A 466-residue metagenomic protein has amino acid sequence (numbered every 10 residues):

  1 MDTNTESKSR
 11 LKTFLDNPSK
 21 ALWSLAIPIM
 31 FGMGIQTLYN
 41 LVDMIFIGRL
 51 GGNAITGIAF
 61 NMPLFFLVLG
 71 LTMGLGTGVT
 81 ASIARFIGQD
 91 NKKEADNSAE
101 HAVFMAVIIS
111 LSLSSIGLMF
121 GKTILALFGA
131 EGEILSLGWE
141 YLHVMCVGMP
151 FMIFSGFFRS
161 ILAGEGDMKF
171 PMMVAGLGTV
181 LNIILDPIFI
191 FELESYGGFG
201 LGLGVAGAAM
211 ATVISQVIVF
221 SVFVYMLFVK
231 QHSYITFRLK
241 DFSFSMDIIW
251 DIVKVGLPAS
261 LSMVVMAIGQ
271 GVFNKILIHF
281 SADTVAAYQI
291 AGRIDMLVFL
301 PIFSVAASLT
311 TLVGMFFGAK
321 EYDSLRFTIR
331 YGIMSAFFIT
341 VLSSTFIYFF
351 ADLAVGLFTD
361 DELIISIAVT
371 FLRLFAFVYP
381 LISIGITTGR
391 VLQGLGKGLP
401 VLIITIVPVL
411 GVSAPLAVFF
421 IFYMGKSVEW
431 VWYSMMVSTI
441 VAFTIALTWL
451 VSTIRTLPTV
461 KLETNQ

Functional and structural regions predicted by a protein language model:
M1-A26, I83-P150, G198-L257, V313-V378 (+1 more regions): Short alpha-helical transmembrane segments in multi-pass integral membrane proteins
K20-T80, A84, L257-L277: Signature of the first transmembrane helix
S24-N40, V144, S155, G178 (+4 more regions): Transmembrane helical elements of multi-pass membrane transporters/channels
G34, L38-T56, L125-G132, I188-L203 (+5 more regions): Helix-terminus/linker motif at the lipid-water interface of multi-pass membrane proteins
G52-P63, G138, L142, A282-L297 (+2 more regions): Small-residue hotspots at the loop-to-helix junctions and early N-terminal turns of transmembrane alpha-helices
I55-S115, M152-P171, Y288-A351, I382-I404: Small-residue-rich hydrophobic transmembrane alpha-helices
L67-G70, N182-D186, F220-V224, L297-L300 (+3 more regions): Hydrophobic transmembrane alpha-helices of multi-pass small-molecule transporters
G76, M145-A163, P171-T179, A208-S221 (+5 more regions): Short runs within selected transmembrane alpha-helices of multi-pass transporters and secretion channels
